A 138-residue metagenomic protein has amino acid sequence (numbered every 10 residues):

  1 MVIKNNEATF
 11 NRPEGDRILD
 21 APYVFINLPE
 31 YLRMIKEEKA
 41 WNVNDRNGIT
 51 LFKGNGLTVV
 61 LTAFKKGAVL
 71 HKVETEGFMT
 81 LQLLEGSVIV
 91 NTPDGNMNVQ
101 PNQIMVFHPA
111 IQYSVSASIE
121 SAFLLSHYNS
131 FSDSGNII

Functional and structural regions predicted by a protein language model:
M1-G56: A short, N-terminal "cap"/entry segment at the start of jelly-roll beta-barrel domains of the cupin/DSBH fold
V43-D45, T58-T75: Conserved short histidine dyad/triad with adjacent acidic residue
L61, L84-E85, Q100-P101, I119: A cytosolic small-molecule/anion-sensing beta-strand core signal
K66, E76-I89, P93: Glycine- and acidic-residue-biased ligand/ion/polar-headgroup-sensing regions
L70-K72, V90-N91, F107, Q112-S118: Short beta-strand His + acidic residue motifs that chelate non-heme Fe in jelly-roll/DSBH and cupin folds
S87-I89, N96, Q112, A122: Structural motif
P93-P109: Short acidic-glycine-tyrosine-enriched beta hairpin
P109-D133: Ligand-binding loop in jelly-roll beta-barrel domains
